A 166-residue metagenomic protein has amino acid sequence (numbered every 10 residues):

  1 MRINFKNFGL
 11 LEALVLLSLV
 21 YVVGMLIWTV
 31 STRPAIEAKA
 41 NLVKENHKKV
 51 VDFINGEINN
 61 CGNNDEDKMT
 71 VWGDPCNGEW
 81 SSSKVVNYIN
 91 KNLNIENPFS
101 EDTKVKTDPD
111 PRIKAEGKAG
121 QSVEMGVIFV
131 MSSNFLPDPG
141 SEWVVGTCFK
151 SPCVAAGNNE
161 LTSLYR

Functional and structural regions predicted by a protein language model:
N4-K49: Amphipathic alpha-helical segments typified by the pilin-like N-terminal helix that continues immediately C-terminal
N46-D65: N-terminal alpha-helical signal peptides/signal-anchor transmembrane segments
N59-R166: Periplasmic/extracellular, small/polar-rich flexible segments of pilin-like filament-forming proteins
